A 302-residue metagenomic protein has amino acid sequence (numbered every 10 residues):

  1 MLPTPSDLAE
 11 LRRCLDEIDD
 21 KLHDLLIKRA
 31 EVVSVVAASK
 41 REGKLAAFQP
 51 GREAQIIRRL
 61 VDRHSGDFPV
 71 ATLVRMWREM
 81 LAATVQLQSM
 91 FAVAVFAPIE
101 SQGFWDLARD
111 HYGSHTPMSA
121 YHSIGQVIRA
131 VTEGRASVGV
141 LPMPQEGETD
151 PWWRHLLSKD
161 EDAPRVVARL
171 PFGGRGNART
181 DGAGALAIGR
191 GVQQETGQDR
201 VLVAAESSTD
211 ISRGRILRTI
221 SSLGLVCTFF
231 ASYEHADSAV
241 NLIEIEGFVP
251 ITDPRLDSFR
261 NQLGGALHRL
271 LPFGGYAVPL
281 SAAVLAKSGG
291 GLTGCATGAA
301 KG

Functional and structural regions predicted by a protein language model:
M1-G302: Domain-level signature for soluble enzymes in the chorismate/prephenate branch of the shikimate pathway
